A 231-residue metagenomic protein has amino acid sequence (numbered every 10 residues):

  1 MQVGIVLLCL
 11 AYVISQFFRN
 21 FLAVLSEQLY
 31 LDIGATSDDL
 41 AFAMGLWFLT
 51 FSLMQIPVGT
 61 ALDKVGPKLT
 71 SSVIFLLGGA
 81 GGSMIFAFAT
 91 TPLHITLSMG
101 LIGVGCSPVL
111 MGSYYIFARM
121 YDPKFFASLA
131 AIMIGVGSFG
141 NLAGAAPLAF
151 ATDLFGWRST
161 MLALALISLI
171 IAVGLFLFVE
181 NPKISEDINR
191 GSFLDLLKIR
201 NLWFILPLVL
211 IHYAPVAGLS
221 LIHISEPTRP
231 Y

Functional and structural regions predicted by a protein language model:
G4-A35, L219-L221: Extracytoplasmic
N20, F48-I56, N141-L142: Residue-level signature of mid-helix packing/kink "hotspots" within the transmembrane helices of 12-pass Major
L53-T90: Conserved MFS/SLC helix-loop-helix module at the cytosolic interface between two early adjacent transmembrane helices
L93-M99, I205: Short hydrophobic/alpha-helical segments at membrane-entry points of transmembrane helices in Major Facilitator
S98-G135: Cytoplasmic helix-loop-helix junction between adjacent transmembrane helices in 12-TM secondary transporters
M133-L177: Helix-loop-helix hairpin linking two adjacent transmembrane segments in secondary transporters
N181-L206: Juxtamembrane intracellular "pre-TM" segments in multi-pass secondary transporters
I222-Y231: Single conserved hydrophobic/aromatic residue that forms the stacking wall/gate of nucleotide- or nucleobase-binding
